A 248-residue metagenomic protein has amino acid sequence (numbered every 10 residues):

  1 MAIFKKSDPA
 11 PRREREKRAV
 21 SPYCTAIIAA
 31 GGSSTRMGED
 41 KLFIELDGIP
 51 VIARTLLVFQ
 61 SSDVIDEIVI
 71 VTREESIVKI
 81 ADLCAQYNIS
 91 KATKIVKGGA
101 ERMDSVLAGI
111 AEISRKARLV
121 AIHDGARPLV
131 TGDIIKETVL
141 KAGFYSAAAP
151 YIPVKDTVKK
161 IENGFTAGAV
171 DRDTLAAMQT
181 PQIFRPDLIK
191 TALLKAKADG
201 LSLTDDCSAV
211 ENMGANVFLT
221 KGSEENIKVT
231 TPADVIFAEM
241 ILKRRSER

Functional and structural regions predicted by a protein language model:
A2-K5, A176-R248: Conserved alpha/beta core of the MobA/IspD/sugar-nucleotide pyrophosphorylase nucleotidyltransferase superfamily
K17-I77: N-terminal glycine-rich phosphate-binding loop and ensuing alpha1 helix
I28, I52, G109, H123-D124 (+3 more regions): Residue-level signal for inorganic ion chemistry
E45, L129, A169, I183 (+1 more regions): Short aromatic/basic micro-patch
V78-L83: Acidic helix N-cap motif at the loop->helix transition within catalytic regions of sugar-transfer enzymes
N88-A100: Conserved donor nucleotide-binding strand/loop of the catalytic core
E101-F165, Q179: Conserved beta-loop-beta/alpha segment of the NTase-like Rossmann-fold superfamily that binds/positions NTPs
G168-M178: A recurrent flexible, glycine/aromatic-enriched loop bordering the glycosyltransferase active site that acts as
